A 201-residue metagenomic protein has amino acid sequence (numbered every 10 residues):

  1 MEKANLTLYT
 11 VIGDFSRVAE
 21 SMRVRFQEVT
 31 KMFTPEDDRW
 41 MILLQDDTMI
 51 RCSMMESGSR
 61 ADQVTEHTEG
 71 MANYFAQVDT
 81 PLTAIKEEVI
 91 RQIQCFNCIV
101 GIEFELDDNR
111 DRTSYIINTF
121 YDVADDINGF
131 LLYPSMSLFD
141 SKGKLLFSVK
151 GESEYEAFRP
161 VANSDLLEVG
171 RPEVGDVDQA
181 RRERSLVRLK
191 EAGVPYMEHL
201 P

Functional and structural regions predicted by a protein language model:
M1-D14, S21-T30, E103, D107-P201: Acidic, proline/glycine-rich low-complexity IDRs
R17-E20, V24-C98, I102-F104: Short, intrinsically disordered low-complexity segments
